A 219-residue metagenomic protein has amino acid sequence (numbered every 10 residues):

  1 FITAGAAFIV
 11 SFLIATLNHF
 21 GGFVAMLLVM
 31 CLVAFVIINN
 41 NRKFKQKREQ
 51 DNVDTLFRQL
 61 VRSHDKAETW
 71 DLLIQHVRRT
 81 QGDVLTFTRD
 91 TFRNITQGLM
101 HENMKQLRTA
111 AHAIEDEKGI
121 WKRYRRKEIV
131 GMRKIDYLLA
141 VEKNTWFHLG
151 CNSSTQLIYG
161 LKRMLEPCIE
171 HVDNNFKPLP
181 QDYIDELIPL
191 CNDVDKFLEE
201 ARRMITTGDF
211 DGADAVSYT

Functional and structural regions predicted by a protein language model:
F1-I2: Helix-loop-helix junctions within the multi-pass membrane cores of secondary transporters/permeases
G5-A25: Transmembrane helix-loop junctions at the membrane interface of multipass transporters and ion channels
A25-M30, T109-A110: Composition- and surface-driven signal marking solvent-exposed, interaction-prone regions in large proteins
L28-N39: Hydrophobic core of alpha-helical transmembrane segments in multi-pass integral membrane proteins
N41-Y218: Cytosolic, long alpha-helical scaffolding segments
